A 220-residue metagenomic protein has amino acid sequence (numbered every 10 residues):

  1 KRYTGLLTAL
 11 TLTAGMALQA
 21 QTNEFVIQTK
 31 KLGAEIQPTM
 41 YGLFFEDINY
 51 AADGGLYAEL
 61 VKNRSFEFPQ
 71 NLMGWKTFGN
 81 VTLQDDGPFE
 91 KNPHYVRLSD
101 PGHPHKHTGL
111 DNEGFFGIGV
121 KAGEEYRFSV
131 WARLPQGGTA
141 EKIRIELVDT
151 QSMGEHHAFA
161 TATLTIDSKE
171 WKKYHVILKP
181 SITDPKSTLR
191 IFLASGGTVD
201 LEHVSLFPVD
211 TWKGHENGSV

Functional and structural regions predicted by a protein language model:
K1-L7: Bacterial N-terminal signal peptides that target proteins for export
L7-G15: Bacterial N-terminal signal peptides
M16-A20: Sec/Tat signal peptide C-region and signal peptidase I cleavage site
Q21-V220: Extracellular and organelle-lumenal recognition/adhesion modules and their flexible linkers in secreted
